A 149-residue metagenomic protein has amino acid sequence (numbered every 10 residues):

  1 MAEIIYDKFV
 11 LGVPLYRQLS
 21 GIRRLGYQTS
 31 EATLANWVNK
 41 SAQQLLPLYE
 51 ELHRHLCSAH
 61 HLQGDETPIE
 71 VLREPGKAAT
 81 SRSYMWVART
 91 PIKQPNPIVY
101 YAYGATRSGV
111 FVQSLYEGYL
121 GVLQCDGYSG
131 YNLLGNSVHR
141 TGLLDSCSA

Functional and structural regions predicted by a protein language model:
M1-A149: Catalytic center-proximal scaffold of phosphoryl-transfer enzymes
